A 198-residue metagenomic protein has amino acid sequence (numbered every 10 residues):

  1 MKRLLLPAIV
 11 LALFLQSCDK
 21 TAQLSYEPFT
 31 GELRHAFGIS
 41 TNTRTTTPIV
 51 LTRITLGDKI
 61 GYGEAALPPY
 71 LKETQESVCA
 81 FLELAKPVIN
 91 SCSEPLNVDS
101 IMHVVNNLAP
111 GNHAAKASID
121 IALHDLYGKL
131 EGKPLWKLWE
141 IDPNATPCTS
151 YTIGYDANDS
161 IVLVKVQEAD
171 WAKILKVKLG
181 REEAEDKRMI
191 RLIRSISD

Functional and structural regions predicted by a protein language model:
K2, K116, K176-K178: A general lysine-centric signal
K2-A8: Sec-dependent signal peptide recognition, specifically the positively charged N-region followed immediately by
F14-S17: C-terminal motif of bacterial Sec signal peptides marking the signal peptidase cleavage site
D19-P48: Short, Gly/Pro- and small/polar-rich lid/capping loops
T21, T55, I60-L130: Metal- or metallocofactor-binding catalytic centers and their adjacent structured scaffolds across diverse enzyme
E32, A66-E73, T152-Y155: Glycine-rich phosphate/pyrophosphate-binding beta-alpha loops
V50-I54: Short beta-strand scaffold segments in enzyme catalytic cores
K137-D198: Metal-dependent enolase-superfamily TIM-barrel catalytic cores that perform enediolate-based chemistry
